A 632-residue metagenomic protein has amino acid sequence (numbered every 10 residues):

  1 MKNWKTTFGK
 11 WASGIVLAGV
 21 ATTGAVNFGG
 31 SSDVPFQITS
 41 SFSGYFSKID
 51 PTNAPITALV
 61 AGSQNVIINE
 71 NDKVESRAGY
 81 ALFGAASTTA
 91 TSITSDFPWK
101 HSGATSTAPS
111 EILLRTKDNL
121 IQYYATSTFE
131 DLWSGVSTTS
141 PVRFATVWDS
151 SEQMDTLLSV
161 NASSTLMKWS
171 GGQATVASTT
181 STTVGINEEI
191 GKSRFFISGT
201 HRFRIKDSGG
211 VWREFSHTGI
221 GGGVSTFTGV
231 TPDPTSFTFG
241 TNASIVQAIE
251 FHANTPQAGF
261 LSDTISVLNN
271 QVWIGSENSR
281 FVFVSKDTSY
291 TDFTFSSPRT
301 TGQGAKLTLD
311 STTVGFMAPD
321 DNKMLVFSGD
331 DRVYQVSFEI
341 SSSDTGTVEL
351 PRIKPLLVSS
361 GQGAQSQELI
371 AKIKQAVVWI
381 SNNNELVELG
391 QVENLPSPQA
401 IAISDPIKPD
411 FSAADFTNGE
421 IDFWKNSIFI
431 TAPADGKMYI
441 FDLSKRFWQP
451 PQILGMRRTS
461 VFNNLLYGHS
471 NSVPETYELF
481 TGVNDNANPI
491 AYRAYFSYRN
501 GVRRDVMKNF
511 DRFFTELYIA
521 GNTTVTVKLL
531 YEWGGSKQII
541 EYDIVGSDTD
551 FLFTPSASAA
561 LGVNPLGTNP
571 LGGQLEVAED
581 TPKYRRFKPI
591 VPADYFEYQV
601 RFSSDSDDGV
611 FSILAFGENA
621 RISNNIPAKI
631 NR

Functional and structural regions predicted by a protein language model:
K2-T156, L356-R632: Beta-sheet repeat architectures centered on beta-propellers
L113-R115, L158-S159, S266-S276, A318-G329 (+2 more regions): Hydrophobic core segments of beta-strands in well-ordered, beta-rich domains
Q122, M324-L357: Surface-exposed extracellular loop regions of Gram-negative outer-membrane beta-barrel proteins
S164-T165, S279-R280, L386, V473-P474: Short glycine/acidic-enriched loop and turn motifs that connect beta-strands
G171-Q247: Autoprocessing Asn-cyclization modules and mimics
E250-T264: Asp-box/WD-like beta-propeller blade repeats and closely related beta-sheet repeat scaffolds
F251-H252, F293-T308, V358-S359, A400-A413: Surface-exposed loop and turn segments in beta-propeller and other repeat-based domains that flank or scaffold
T264-T294: Carboxylate/His-rich catalytic cores and anion/metal-binding grooves
